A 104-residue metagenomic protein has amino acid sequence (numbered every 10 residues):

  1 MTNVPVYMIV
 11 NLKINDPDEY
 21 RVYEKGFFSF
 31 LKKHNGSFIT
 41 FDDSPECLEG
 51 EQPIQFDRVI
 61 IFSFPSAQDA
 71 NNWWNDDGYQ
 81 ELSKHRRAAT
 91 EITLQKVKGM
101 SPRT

Functional and structural regions predicted by a protein language model:
M1-D77, K98-T104: Short S/T/G/P-rich N-terminal loop/turn motif that feeds into the first structured element of a domain
N71-W73, G78-E91: C-terminal structural segments of small proteins and small subunits
T93-V97: Short, electropositive alpha-helical surface patch
